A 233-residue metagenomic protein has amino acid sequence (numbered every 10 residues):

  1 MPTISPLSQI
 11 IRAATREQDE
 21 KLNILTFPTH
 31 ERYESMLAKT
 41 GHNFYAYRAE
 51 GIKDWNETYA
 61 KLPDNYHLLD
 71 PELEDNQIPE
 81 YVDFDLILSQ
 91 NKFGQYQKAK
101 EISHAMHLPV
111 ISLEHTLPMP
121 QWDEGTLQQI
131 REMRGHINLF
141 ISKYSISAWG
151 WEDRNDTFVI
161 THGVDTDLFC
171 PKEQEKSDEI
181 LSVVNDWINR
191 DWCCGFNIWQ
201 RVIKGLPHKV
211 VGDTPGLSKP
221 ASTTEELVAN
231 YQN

Functional and structural regions predicted by a protein language model:
M1-E57: N-terminal subdomain of nucleotide-sugar transferases
K21-T26, N43, I137, E179-S182 (+1 more regions): Residues that mark the start of a beta-strand
E31-Y33, Y45-G135, Y144-S147: Extended catalytic core of nucleotide-activated donor transferases of GT-like folds
G41-A46, E57-E72, G135-L139, E152-H162 (+2 more regions): Active-site regions of enzymes building and remodeling cell-envelope glycoconjugates
Q121-L127, M133-T157, V164-L168, W187 (+1 more regions): A short, active-site helix/loop in glycosyltransferases that binds the activated sugar's phosphate group
A148-W151, D165-V228: Conserved catalytic-core segment of nucleotide-activated headgroup transferases in glycan assembly
A229-N233: Acidic donor-binding loop of glycosyltransferase active sites
